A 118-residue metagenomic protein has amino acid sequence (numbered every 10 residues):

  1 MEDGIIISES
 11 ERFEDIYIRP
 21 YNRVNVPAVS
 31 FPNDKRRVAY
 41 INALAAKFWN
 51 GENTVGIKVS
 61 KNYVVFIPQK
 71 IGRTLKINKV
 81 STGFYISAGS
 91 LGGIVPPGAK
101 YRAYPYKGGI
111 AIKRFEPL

Functional and structural regions predicted by a protein language model:
M1-N33, K47-N78, P97-L118: Long, compositionally biased stretches
P32-N50, V80-P97: Short beta-strand-centered segments at strand-helix junctions
